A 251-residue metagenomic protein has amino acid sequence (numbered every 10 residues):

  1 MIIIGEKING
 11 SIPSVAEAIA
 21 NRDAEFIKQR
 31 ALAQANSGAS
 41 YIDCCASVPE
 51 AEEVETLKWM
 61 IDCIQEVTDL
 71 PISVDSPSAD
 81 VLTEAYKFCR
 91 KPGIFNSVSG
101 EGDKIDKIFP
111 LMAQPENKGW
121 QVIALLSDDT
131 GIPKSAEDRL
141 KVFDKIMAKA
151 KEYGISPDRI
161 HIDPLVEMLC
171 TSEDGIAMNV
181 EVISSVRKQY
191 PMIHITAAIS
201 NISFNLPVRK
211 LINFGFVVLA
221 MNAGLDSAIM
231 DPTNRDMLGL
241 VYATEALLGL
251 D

Functional and structural regions predicted by a protein language model:
I3-Q29, N96-D103, D129-E137, I202-K210: Active-site mouth loops of central-metabolism enzymes
E6, E52-R90, I176-A197: Alpha-helix-loop-beta-strand connector modules within alpha/beta enzyme cores
I8-G10, A46-E50, S78-D80, S99-E101 (+4 more regions): Active-site-proximal loop/turn and secondary-structure-junction residues that shape catalytic pockets, frequently
Q34, D75, A85, I162 (+1 more regions): Conserved, mostly hydrophobic/aromatic
A35-L70, P164-I176: Glycine-rich, proline-tolerant flexible connector loops at the mouths of alpha/beta enzymes
G38-A39, D69, R90, W120 (+2 more regions): A structural motif
D43-E50, L70-S78, G93-K104, L126 (+1 more regions): Catalytic beta/alpha-barrel core
D106, E116-D251: Catalytic alpha/beta core domains of metabolic enzymes, predominantly
